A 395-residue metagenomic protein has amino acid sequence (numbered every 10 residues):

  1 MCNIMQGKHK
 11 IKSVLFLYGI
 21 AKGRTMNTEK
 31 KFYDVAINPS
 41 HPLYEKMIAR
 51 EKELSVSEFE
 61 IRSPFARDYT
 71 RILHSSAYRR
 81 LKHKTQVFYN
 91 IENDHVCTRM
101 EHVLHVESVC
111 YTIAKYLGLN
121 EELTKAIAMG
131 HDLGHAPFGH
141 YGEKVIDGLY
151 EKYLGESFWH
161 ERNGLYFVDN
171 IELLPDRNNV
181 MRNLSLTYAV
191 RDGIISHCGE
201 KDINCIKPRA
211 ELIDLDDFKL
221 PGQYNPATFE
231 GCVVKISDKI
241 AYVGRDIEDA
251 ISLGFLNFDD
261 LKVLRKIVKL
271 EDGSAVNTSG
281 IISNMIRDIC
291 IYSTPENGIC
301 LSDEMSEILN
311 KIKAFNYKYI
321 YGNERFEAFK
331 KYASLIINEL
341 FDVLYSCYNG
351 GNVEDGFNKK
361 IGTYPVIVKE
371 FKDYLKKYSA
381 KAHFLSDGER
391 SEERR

Functional and structural regions predicted by a protein language model:
I4-H9, V14-L17: N-terminal amphipathic/hydrophobic targeting modules at extreme N-termini, encompassing cleavable Sec/SRP-type signal
G19-I113, S157-N163, F167-R395: Histidine-centered, transition-metal-coordinating active-site segments
M100-H105, N120, A126, G142-I146: Active/ligand-binding-proximal structured segments within catalytic/core domains that scaffold catalytic residues
T112-E122: Short pre-active-site segment immediately N-terminal to the catalytic Zn-binding motif
T124-M129, K235: Short alpha-helical catalytic segment bearing the HExxH-like zincin motif of zinc-dependent metalloproteases
A126, A136-E156, S252-G254: Post-HEXXH active-site segment of zinc metalloproteases
G130-F138, A241: Short active-site segment of divalent metal-dependent hydrolases/proteases that encodes the spacing between
